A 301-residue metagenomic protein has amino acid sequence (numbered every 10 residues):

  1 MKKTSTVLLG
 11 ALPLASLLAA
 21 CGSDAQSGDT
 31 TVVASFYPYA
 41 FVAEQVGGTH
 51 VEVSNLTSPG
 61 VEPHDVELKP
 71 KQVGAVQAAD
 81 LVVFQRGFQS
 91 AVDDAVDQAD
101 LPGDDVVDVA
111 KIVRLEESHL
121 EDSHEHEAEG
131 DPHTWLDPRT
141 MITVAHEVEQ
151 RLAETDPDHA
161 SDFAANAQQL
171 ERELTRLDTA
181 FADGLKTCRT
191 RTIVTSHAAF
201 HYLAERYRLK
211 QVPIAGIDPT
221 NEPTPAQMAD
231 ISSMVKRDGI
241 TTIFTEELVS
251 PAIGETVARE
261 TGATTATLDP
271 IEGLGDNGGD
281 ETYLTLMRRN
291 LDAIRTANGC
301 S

Functional and structural regions predicted by a protein language model:
K3-G10, L17-S301: Extracytoplasmic metal-acquisition and chelation regions
